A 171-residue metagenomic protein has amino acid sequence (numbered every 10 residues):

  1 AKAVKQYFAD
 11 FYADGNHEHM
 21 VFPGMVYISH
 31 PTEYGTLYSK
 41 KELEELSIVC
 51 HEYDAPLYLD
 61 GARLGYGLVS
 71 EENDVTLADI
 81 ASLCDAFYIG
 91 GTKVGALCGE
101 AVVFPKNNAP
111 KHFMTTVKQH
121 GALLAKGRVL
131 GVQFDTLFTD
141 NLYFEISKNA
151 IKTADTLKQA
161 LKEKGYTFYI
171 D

Functional and structural regions predicted by a protein language model:
A1-I170: Conserved PLP-enzyme active-site core in the AAT-like
